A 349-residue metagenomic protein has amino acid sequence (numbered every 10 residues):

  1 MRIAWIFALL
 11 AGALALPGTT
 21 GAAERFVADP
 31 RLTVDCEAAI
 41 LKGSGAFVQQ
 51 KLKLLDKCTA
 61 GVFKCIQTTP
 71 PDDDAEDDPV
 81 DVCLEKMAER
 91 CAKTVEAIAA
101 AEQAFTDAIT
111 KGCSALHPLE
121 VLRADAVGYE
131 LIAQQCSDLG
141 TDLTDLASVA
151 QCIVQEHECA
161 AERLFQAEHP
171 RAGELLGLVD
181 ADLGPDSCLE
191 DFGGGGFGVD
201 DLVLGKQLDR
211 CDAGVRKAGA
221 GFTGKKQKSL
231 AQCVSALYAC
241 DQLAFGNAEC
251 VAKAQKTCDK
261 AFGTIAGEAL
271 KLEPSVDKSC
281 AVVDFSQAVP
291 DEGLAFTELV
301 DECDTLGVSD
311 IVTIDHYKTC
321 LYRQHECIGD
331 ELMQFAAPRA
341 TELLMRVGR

Functional and structural regions predicted by a protein language model:
M1-I3: N-terminal secretory signal peptides that target proteins for export/translocation
W5-A15: Bacterial N-terminal signal peptides
G21-R349: Soluble, non-transmembrane alpha-helical interaction regions
